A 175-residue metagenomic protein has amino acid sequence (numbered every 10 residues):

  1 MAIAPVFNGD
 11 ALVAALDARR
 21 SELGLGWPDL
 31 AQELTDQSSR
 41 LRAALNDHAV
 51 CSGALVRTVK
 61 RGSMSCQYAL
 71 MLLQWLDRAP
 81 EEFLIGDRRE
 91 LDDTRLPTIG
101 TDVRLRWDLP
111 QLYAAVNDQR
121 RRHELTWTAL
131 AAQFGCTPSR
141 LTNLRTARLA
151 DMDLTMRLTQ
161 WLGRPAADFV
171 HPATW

Functional and structural regions predicted by a protein language model:
M1-Q37, E90-E124, V170-H171: A short, Lys/Arg-rich alpha-helix, primarily the initiator
W27, L55, C66-A69, W127 (+1 more regions): Intrinsic low-complexity tandem-repeat regions in disordered proteins
L30-A31, A129-A131: Short alpha-helical "recognition helix" segments of helix-turn-helix
E33, Q133, W161: Residues within the alpha-helical elements of helix-turn-helix
D36-M64, F134-A150: Recognition helix of helix-turn-helix/homeodomain-like DNA-binding domains that insert into the DNA major groove
R57, I85-G86, N143, H171-P172: Phosphate-coordinating loops and pocket residues in cytosolic domains that bind phosphorylated ligands
M64-E82, D153-D168: DNA major-groove recognition helix of helix-turn-helix/homeodomain DNA-binding modules
